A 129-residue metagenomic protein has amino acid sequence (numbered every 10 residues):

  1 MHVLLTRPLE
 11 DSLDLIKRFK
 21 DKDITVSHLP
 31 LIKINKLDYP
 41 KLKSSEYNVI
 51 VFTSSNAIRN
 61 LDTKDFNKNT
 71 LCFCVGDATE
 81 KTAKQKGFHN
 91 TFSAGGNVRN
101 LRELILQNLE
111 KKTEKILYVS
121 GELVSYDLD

Functional and structural regions predicted by a protein language model:
M1-D129: Signature of uroporphyrinogen-III synthase
